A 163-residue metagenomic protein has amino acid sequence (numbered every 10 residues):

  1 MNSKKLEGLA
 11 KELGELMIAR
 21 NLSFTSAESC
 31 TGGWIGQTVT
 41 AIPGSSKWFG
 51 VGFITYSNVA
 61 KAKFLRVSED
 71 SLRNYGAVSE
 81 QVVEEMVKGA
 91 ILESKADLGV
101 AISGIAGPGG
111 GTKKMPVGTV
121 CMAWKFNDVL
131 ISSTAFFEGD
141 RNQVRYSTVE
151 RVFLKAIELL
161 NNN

Functional and structural regions predicted by a protein language model:
M1-N163: Short alpha-helical segments enriched in small residues
